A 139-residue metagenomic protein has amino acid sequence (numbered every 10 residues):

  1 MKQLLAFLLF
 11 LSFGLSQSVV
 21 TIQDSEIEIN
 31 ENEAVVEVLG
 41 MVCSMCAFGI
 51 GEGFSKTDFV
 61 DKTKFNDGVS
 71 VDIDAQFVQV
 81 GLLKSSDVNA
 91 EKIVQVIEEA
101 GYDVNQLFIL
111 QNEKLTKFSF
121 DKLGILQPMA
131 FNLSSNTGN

Functional and structural regions predicted by a protein language model:
L4-S16: Sec-dependent N-terminal signal peptides
Q17-E26: Cleaved targeting-peptide boundary
E28-G40: Short glycine-/aliphatic-rich beta-strand segments at the starts of folded cytosolic domains
M41-E52: Conserved redox-active cysteine motifs that mediate thiol-disulfide chemistry, especially di-cysteine Cys-X(1-2)-Cys
I50-D72, E99: Short acidic amphipathic segments
V71-G81, E113-F118: Surface-exposed aromatic
A100-K114: Conserved short beta-strand edge segments in small beta-sheet-based binding/regulatory domains
K114-G138: Short, low-order "capping/linker" segments at domain edges
